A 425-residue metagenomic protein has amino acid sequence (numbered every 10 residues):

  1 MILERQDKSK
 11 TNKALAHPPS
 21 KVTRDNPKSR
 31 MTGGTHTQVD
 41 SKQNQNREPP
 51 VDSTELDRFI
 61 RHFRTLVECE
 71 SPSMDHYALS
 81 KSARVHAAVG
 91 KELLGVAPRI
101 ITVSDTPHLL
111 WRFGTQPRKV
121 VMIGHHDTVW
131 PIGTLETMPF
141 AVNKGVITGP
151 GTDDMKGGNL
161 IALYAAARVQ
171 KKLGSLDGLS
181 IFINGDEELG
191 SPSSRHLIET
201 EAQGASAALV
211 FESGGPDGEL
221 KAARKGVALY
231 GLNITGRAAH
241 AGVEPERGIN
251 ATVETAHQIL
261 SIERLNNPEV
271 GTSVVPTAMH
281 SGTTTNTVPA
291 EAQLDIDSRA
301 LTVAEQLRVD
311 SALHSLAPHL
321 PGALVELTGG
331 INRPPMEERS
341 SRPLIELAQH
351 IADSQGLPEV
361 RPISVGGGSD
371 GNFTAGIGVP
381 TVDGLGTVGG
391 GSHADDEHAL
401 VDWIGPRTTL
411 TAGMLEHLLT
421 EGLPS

Functional and structural regions predicted by a protein language model:
D7, N12, H17, D25-N26 (+3 more regions): Intrinsic-disorder-associated, low-complexity terminal segments enriched in Asp/Asn/His/Tyr and depleted of Lys/Arg
N46-P150, K171-K172: Acidic/His- and Gly-rich active-site-bordering loop/insert found across diverse amide/peptide-bond hydrolases
R47, V51-R58, S71, S213-G218 (+2 more regions): Metal-dependent amide/peptide-bond hydrolase catalytic core, centered on the "pita-bread" metallohydrolase fold
K119-I183, L189, Q203, D395 (+2 more regions): Active-site metal-coordination/substrate-binding segment of hydrolases, especially metallo-dependent peptidases
I123-G124, F182-N184, L209-E212, N233-T235 (+1 more regions): Short beta-strand segments
M155-K225, N267, L419, L423-S425: Acidic/histidine-rich catalytic neighborhood of metal-dependent amide-processing enzymes
